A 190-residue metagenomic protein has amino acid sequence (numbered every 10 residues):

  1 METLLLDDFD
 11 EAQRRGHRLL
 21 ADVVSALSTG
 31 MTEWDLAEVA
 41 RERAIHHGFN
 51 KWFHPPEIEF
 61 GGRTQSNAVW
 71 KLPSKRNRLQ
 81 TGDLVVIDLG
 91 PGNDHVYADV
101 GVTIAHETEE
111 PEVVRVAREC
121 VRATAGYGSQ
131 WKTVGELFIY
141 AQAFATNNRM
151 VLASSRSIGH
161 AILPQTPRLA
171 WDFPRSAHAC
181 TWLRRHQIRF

Functional and structural regions predicted by a protein language model:
M1-F190: Active-site neighborhoods and metal-handling regions in enzymes and metal-associated proteins
